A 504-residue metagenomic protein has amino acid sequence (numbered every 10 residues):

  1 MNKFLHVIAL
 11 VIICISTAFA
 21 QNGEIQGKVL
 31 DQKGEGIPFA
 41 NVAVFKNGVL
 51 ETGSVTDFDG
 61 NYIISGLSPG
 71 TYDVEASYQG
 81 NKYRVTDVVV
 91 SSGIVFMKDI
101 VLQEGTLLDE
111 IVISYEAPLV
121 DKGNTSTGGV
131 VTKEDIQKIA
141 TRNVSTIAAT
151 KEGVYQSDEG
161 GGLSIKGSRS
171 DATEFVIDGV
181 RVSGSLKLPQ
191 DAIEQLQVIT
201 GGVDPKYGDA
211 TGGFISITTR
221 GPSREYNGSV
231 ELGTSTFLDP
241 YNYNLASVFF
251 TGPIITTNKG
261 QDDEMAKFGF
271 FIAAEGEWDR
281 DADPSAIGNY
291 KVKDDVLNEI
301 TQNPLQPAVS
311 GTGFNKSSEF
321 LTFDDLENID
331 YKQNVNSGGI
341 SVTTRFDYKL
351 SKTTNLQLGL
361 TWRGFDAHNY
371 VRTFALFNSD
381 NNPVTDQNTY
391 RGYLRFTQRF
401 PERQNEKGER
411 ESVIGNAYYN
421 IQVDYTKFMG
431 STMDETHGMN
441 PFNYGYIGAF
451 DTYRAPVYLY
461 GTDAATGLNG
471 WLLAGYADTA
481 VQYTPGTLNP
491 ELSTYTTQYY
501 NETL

Functional and structural regions predicted by a protein language model:
F19-S114: Periplasm-facing N-terminal accessory domains of Gram-negative outer-membrane beta-barrel systems
A20, T146, S164, F214-S216 (+5 more regions): Outer-membrane beta-barrel architecture
G66, I139, S157, Y207 (+6 more regions): Short sequence motifs at beta-strands and strand-loop junctions characteristic of Gram-negative outer-membrane
G80-K82, T86-K98, E110-D204, D209-F214 (+1 more regions): Periplasmic N-terminal accessory/gating domains of Gram-negative outer-membrane beta-barrel systems
Y115, V230-T234, I272-G276, L358-W362 (+1 more regions): Transmembrane beta-barrel strands of outer-membrane/channel proteins
P118-V120, S170, V182, S235-F237 (+5 more regions): Structural signature of outer-membrane beta-barrel domains
A192-E194, D204-K316, L326, V335-V342 (+1 more regions): Outer-membrane beta-barrel translocator/receptor signature
N303-L504: Outer-membrane beta-barrel domain signature, strongest for Gram-negative TonB-dependent receptors and also present
